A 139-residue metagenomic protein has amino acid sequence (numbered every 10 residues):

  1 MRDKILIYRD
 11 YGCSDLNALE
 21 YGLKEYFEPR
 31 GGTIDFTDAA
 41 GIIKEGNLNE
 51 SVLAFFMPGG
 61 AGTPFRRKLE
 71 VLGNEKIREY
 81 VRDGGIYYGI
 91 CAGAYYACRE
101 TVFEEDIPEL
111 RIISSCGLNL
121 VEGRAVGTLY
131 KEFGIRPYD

Functional and structural regions predicted by a protein language model:
M1-I5: Extreme N-terminal starter segment of soluble prokaryotic enzymes
I7-R9: Short beta-strand/turn micro-motifs composed of small residues that flank or help shape donor/cofactor-binding pockets
G12-V102: Helical hinge/lid and interdomain linker segments adjacent to catalytic or ligand-binding clefts that mediate domain
R99-D139: An acidic, glycine-rich "communication" segment
